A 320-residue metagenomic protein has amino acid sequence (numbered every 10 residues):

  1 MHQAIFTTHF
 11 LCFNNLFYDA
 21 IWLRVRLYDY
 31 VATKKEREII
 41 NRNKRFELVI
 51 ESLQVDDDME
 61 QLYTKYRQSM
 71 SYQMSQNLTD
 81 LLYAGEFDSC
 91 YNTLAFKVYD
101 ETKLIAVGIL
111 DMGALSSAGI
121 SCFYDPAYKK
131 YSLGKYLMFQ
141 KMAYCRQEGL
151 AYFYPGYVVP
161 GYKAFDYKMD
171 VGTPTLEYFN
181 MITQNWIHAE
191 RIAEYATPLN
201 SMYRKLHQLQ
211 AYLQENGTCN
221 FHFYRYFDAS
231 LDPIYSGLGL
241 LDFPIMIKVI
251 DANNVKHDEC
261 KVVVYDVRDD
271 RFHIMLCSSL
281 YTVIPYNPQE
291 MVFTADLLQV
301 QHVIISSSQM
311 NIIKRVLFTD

Functional and structural regions predicted by a protein language model:
H2, F6-K130, T218-S308, I312-D320: A conserved beta-strand-loop-helix scaffold within acyl/acetyltransferase catalytic domains
F6-T8, I50, K65-Y66, T93 (+5 more regions): Aromatic-enriched hydrophobic runs in primary sequence
F10, N14, I21-Y28, Y157-H207: Active-site/acyl-donor-binding loops of N-acyltransferases
S75-L78, M138-F139, R146-L150, N180-Q184 (+2 more regions): Short, surface-exposed, polar/charged, turn-prone segments marking secondary-structure boundaries
F87-T93, F139, G149-Y154, E194-S201 (+1 more regions): Noncatalytic linker/hinge segments flanking ATPase motor cores
N92-T93, L104-L176, H188-A189: Acyl-donor binding region in acyl/amide transferases
N185-S230, Y235: Eukaryotic intrinsically disordered, low-complexity regulatory regions
